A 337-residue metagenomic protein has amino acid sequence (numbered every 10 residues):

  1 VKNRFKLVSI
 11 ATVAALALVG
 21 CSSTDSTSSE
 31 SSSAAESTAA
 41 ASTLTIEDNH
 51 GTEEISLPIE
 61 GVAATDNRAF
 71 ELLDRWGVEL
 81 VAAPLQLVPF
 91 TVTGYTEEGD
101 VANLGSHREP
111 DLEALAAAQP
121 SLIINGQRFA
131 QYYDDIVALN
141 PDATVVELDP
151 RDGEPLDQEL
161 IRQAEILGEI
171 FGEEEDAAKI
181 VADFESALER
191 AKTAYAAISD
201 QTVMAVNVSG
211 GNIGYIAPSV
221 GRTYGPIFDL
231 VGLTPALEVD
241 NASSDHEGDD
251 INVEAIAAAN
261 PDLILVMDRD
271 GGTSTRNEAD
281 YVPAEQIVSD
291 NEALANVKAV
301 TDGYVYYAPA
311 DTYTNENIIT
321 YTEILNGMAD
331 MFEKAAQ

Functional and structural regions predicted by a protein language model:
K2-V13, V19-R68, E175-V206, D268-A279 (+1 more regions): Bacterial Sec-exported substrate-binding components of ABC uptake systems
D48-H50, L104-D111, A242-I251: Short helix-initiation/N-cap motifs at beta->coil->alpha
T52, L139-G211, Y304, D311-Q337: Extracytoplasmic substrate-binding proteins
E60-G61, D66-A114, A118, L122 (+1 more regions): A short, structured surface patch at a secondary-structure boundary
V88-T91, A217-E247: Alpha-helical, coiled-coil/dimerization segments enriched in small aliphatic residues
Q119-N125, P141, I256, N260-L265: Proline-aspartate-enriched helix->loop->beta-strand connector
V208-Y215, D229-L233, S243-S274: Ligand-binding pocket segment of bilobal, Venus flytrap-like solute-binding proteins
D262-Q337: Structured C-terminal subdomain patch of bacterial secreted/periplasmic proteins
